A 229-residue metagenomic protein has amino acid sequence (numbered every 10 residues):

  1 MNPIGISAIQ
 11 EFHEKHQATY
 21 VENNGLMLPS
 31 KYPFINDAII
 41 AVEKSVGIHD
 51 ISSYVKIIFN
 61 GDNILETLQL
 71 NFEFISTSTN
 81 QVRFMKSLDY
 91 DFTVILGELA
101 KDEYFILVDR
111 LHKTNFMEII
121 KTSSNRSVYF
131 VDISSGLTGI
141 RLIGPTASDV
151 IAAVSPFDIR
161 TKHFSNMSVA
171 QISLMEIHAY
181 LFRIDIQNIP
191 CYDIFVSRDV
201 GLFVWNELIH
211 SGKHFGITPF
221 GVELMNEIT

Functional and structural regions predicted by a protein language model:
M1-T229: Basic, glycine/lysine-rich polyanion-binding surfaces/domains
